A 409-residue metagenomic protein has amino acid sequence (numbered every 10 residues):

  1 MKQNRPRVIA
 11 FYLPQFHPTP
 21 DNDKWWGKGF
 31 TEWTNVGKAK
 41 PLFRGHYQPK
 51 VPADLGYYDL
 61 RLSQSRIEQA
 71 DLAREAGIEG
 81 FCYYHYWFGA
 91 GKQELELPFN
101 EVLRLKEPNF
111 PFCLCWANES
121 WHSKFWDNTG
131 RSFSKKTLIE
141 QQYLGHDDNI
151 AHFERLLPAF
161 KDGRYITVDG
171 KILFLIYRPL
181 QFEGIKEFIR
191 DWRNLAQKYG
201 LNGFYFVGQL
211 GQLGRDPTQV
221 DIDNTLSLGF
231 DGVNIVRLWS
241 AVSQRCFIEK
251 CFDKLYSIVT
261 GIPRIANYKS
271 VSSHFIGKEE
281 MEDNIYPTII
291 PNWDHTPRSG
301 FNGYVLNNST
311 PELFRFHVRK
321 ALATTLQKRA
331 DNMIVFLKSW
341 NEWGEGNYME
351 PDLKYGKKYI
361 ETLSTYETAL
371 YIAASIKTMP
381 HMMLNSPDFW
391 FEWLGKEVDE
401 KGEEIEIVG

Functional and structural regions predicted by a protein language model:
M1-G409: Glycan-processing catalytic domains of CAZymes
